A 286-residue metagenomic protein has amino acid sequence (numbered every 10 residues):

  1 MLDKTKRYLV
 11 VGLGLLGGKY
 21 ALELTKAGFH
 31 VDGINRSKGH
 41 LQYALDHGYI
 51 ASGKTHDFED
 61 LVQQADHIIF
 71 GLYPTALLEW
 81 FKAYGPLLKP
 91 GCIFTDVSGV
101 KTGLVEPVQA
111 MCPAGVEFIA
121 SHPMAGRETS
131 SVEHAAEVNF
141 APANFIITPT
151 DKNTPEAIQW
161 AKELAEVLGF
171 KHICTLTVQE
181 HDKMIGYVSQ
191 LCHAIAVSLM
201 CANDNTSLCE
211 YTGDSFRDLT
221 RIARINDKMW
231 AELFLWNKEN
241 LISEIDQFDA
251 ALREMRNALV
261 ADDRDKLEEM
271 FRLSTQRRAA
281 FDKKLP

Functional and structural regions predicted by a protein language model:
M1-Q63, H67: NAD(P)+-binding Rossmann beta1-loop-alpha1 motif at the extreme N-terminus of oxidoreductases
R7, H30-D32, E117, N144 (+1 more regions): Residues at the starts of beta-strands that form the adenosine-phosphate
G39-H40, A76, K101-L104: Conserved short alpha-helix immediately C-terminal to the canonical SAM/SAH-binding motif I of Rossmann-like
F58-L88, C92-T95: Rossmann-like NAD(P)-binding element
W80-E133: Rossmann-like NAD(P)(H) cofactor-binding subdomain of soluble oxidoreductases
E137-I222: Internal alpha-helical scaffold of NAD(P)-dependent oxidoreductase catalytic cores
S207-R277: Interdomain hinge/lid region at the active-site interface of Rossmann-like NAD(P)-dependent oxidoreductases
